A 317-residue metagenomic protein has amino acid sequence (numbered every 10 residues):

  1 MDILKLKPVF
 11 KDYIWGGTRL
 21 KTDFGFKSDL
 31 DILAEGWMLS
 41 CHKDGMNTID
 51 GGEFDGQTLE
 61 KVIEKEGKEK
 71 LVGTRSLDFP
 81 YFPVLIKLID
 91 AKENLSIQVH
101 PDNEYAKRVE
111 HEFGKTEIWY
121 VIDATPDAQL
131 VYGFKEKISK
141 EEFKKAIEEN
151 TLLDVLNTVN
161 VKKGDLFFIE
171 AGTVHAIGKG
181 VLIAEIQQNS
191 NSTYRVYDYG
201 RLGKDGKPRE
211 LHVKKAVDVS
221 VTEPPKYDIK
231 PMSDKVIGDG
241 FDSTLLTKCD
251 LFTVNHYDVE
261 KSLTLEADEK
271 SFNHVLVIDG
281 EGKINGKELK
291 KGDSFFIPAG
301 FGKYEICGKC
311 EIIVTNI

Functional and structural regions predicted by a protein language model:
M1-I138, D198-Y227, V254: Transition-metal
F79-Y81, I89-N94, N103, A124-D127 (+3 more regions): Ligand-binding loop in jelly-roll beta-barrel domains
I86-K87, L95, E117-Y120, T158-V159 (+3 more regions): His/acidic/aromatic-lined binding-pocket segments of jelly-roll/cupin-type domains and related regulatory beta-sandwich
D127-K162, D268-K290: A short beta-strand-loop-beta hairpin characteristic of the jelly-roll/cupin
A146-Y194: Loop-centered beta-sheet repeat module
L156-F168, L182, N285-K303: Short acidic-glycine-tyrosine-enriched beta hairpin
Y194-S262, E266-E269: C-terminal amphipathic alpha-helical segment
Y257, G280, G292, I312: Hydrophobic, well-ordered secondary-structure elements that form the walls of internal hydrophobic environments
